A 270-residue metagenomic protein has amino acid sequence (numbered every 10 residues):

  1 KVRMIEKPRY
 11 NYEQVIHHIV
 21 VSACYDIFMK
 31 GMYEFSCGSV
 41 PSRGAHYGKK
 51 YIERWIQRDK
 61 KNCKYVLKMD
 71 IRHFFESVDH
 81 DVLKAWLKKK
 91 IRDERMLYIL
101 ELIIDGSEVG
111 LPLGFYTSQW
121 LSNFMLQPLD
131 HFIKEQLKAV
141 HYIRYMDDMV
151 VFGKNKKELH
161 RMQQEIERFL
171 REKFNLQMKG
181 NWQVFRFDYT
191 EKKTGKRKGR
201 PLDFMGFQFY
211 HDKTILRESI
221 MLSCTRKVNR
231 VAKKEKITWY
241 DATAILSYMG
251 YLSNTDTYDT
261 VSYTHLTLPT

Functional and structural regions predicted by a protein language model:
K1-L83, D105: Conserved two-metal-ion catalytic palm core of "right-hand" nucleic acid polymerases, unifying RNA-dependent RNA
H18-S22, L102, T243-N254: Short, hydrophobic/amphipathic alpha-helical patches that form generic packing surfaces within helical domains
K50-M146, V150-L170, K179-F187, K196 (+1 more regions): Conserved polymerase palm-domain catalytic core
R72, Q208, P269: Anionic group-transfer/hydrolysis microenvironments
Q177-L252: A conserved non-catalytic segment of reverse transcriptases and RNA-directed RNA polymerases corresponding to the late
T260-S262: Acidic, proline/serine/threonine- and glycine-rich low-complexity intrinsically disordered segments
T264-T270: Conserved small/polar residues in nucleotide/adenosyl-binding loops
